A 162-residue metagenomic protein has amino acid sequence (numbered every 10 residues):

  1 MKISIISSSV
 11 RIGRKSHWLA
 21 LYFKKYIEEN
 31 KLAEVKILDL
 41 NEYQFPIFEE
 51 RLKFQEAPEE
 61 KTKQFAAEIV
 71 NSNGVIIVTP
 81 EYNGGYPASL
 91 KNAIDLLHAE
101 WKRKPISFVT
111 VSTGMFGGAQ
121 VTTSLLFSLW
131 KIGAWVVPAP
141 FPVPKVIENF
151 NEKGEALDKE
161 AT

Functional and structural regions predicted by a protein language model:
M1-I5, F45, P105, P144-K153: A short small-residue
M1-T79, G84-N92, A156-T162: N-terminal beta1-alpha1-beta2 submodule of the flavodoxin-like/Rossmannoid cofactor-binding fold
E29, V136-T162: Glycine-rich phosphate/pyrophosphate-binding loop and the adjoining helix
L32-E34, R103, G133: A generic structural signal for alpha->beta connector loops
P87-R103: Rossmann-fold NAD(P) dinucleotide-binding segment
P105-K145: Short, glycine-/small-residue-rich phosphate/pyrophosphate-handling segment
